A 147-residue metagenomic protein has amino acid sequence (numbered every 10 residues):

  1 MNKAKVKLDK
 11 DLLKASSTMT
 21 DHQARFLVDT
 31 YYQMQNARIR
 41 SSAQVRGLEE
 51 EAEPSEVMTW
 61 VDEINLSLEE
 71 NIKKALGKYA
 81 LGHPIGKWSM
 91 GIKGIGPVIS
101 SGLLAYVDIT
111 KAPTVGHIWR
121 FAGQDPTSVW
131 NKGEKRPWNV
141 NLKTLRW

Functional and structural regions predicted by a protein language model:
M1-G47: Phosphate- and other anionic-substrate recognition elements at nucleic-acid/protein interfaces
H22, F26-D29, W60, G91-I92 (+1 more regions): Conserved aromatic-histidine-acidic binding/catalytic patches
D29, N36, S67, P137 (+1 more regions): Generic recognition of short, well-ordered alpha-helical interface segments
S42-V98: Helix-hairpin-helix/helix-loop-helix acidic hairpins
W88-S89, G102-W147: Phosphate-backbone recognition surface of nucleic-acid-processing proteins
